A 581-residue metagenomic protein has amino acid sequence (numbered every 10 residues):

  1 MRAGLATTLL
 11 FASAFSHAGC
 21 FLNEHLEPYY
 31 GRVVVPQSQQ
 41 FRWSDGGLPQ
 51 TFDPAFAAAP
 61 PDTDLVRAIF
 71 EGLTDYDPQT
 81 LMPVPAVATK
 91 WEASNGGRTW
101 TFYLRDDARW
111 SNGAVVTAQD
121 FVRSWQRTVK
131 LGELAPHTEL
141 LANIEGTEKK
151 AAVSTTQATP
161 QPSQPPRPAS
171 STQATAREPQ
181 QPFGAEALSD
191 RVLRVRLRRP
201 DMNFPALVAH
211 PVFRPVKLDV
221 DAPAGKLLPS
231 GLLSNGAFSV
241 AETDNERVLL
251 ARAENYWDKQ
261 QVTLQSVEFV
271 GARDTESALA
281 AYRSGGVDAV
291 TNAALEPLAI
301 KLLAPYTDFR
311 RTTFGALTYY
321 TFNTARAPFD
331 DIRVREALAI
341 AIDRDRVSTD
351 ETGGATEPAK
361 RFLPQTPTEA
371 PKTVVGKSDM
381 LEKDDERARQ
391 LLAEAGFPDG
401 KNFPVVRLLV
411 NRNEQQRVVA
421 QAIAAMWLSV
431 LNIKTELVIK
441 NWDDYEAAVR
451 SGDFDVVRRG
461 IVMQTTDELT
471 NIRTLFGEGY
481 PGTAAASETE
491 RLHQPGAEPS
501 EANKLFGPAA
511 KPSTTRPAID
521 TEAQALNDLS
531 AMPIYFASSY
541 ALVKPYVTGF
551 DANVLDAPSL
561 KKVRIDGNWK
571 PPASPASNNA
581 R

Functional and structural regions predicted by a protein language model:
W43-N95, Q126, S230-S234: N-terminal lobe/hinge region of extracytoplasmic solute-binding protein
D45-D64, V87-A88, A114, H137 (+5 more regions): A structural "hinge/loop" feature
T89-L140, R194-R196, A281, P328: Aromatic- and charge-enriched surface segment that lines or borders ligand/interaction sites
V153-P182, R191, R199-S266, D274-E276 (+4 more regions): Gly/Pro-rich hinge or "lid" segments in bacterial periplasmic/extracellular proteins
A176, E186, L381, I433-R450 (+3 more regions): Extracytoplasmic/peripheral linker and loop segments enriched in polar/acidic and small residues with frequent Thr/Pro
A241-L249, E268-R326, T349: Extracellular/periplasmic solute-recognition and catalytic clefts
N245, A393-Q464, S539: Ligand/substrate-recognition segments at binding pockets and active sites
E357-A395, R412-V418: Structural transition elements
